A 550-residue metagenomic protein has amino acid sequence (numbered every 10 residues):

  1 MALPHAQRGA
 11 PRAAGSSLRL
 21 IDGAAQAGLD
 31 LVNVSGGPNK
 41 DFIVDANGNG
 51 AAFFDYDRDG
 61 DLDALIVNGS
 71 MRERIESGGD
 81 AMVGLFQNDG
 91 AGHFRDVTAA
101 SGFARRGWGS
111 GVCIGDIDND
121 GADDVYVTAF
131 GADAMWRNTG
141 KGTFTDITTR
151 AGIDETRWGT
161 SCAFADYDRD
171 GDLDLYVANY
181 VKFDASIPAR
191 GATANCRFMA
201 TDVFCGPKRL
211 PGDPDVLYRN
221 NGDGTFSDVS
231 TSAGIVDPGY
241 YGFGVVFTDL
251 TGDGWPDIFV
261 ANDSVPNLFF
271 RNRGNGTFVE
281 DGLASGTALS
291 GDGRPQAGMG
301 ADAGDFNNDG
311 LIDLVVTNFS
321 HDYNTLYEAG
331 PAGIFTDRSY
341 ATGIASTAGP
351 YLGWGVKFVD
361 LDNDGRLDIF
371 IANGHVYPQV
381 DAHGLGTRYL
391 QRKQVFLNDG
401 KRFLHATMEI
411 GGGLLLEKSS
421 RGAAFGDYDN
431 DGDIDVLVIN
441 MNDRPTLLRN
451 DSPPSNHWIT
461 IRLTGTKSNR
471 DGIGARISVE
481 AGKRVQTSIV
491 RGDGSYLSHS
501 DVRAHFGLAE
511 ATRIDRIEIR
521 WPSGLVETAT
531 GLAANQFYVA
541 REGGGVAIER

Functional and structural regions predicted by a protein language model:
S16, A27, G37, G343-S346 (+2 more regions): Gly/Ser/Thr/Pro-enriched helix-cap/hinge segments flanking short amphipathic alpha-helices
L20-G23, H93-F103, T143-I153, G224-V236 (+3 more regions): Blade-edge beta-strand/turn elements of extracellular beta-propeller and related beta-sheet repeat scaffolds
L29-G50, A100-C113, G152-A163, L210-P211 (+7 more regions): Repeat-based blade/solenoid architectures
G48-R58, Q87, W108-A122, M135-R137 (+9 more regions): Beta-propeller blade termini
D61-N68, D120-A129, L175-N179, D257-N262 (+5 more regions): Hydrophobic beta-strand segments that make up the repeating blades of beta-propeller and related beta-repeat
V67-A81, N179-L210, A372-Y389: Short, conserved, GDST-rich strand-edge loop motifs in beta-rich repeat architectures
V83-D89, P214-N220, R271, E328 (+1 more regions): Beta-propeller blade signature
V97-I114, A122, V127-Y167, V177-K208 (+2 more regions): Asp-box/WD-like beta-propeller blade repeats and closely related beta-sheet repeat scaffolds
